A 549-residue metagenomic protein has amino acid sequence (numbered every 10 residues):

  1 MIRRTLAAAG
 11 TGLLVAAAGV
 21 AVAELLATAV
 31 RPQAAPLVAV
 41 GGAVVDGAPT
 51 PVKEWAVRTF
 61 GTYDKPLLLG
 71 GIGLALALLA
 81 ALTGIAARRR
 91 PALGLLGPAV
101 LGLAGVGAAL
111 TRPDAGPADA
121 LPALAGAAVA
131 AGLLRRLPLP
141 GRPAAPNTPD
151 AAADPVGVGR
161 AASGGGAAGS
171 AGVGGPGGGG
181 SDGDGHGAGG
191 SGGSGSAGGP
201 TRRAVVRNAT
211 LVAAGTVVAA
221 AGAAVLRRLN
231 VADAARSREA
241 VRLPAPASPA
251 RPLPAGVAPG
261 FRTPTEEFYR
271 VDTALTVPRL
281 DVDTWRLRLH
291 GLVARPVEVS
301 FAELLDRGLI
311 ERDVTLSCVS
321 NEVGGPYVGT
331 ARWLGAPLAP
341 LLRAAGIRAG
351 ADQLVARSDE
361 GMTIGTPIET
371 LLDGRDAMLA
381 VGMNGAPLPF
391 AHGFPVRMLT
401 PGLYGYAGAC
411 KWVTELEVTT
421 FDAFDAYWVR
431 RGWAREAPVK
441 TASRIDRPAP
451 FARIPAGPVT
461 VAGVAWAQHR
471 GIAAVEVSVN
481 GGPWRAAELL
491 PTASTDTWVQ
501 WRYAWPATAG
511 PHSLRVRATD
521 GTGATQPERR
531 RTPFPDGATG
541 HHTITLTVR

Functional and structural regions predicted by a protein language model:
M1-A92: Membrane-anchoring hydrophobic segments
R3-A7, D64, D114-A118, G199 (+1 more regions): Juxtamembrane/transmembrane-helix boundary motifs in multi-pass membrane proteins
L25, A29, A34, A77-L78 (+5 more regions): Structured, non-membrane catalytic/scaffold regions adjacent to prosthetic-group chemistry
Y63-P149: Membrane-embedded alpha-helical segments of integral membrane proteins
L103, A128, A209-A219: Hydrophobic alpha-helical topogenic segments used for membrane insertion/localization
P140-A197: Intrinsically disordered, low-complexity terminal tails and inter-domain linkers enriched for S/T/G/P/D/E
G195-A213: N-terminal secretory signal peptides and thylakoid transit peptides that target proteins across membranes
V205, G215, A220-A232: Secretion-targeting segments and adjacent low-complexity export tracts
